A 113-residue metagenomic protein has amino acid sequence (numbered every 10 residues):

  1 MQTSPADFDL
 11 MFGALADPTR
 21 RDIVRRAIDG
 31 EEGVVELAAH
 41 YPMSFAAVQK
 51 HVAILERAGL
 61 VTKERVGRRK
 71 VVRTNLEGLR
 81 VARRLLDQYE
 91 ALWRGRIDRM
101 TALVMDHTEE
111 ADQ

Functional and structural regions predicted by a protein language model:
M1-D7, R26-F45, I54-R57, T62 (+1 more regions): C-terminal regulatory/oligomerization modules of transcriptional regulators
L10: Interfacial catalytic loop of ABC nucleotide-binding domains
A14-T19, L79: Short helix-coil-helix linker/hinge
R21-I23: Pre-recognition alpha-helix immediately N-terminal to the DNA-recognition helix within helix-turn-helix or winged-helix
R65-V71: Short, Lys/Arg-rich nucleic-acid/phosphate-binding segment
T74: Conserved catalytic core of two-component histidine kinases
